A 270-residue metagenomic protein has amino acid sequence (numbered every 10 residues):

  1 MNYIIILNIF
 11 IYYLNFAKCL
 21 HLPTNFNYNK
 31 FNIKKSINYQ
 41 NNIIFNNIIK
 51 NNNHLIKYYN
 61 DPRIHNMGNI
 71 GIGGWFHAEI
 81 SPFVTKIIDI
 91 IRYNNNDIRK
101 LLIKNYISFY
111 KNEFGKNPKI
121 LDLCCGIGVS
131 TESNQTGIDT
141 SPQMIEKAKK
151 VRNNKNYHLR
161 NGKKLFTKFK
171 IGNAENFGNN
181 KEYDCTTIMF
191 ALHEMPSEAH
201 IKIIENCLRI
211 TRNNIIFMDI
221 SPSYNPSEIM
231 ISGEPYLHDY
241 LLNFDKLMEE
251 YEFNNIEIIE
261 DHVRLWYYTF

Functional and structural regions predicted by a protein language model:
I4-N27: N-terminal chloroplast transit peptides
N32-G71: N-terminal auxiliary segments of SAM/dcSAM-dependent transferases
Y59-N105, Y110: Class I SAM-dependent methyltransferase Rossmann-like catalytic core, especially the SAM/SAH-binding loop
L121-N176: Class I SAM-dependent methyltransferase SAM/SAH-binding core
T187: A conserved beta-strand element that flanks and buttresses the S-adenosyl-L-methionine
M195-N206: A short, conserved alpha-helix within the catalytic core of class I
T211-I215: Short glycine-dipeptide loop
I216-W266: C-terminal alpha-helical "lid/dimerization" subdomain adjacent to the S-adenosyl-L-methionine
